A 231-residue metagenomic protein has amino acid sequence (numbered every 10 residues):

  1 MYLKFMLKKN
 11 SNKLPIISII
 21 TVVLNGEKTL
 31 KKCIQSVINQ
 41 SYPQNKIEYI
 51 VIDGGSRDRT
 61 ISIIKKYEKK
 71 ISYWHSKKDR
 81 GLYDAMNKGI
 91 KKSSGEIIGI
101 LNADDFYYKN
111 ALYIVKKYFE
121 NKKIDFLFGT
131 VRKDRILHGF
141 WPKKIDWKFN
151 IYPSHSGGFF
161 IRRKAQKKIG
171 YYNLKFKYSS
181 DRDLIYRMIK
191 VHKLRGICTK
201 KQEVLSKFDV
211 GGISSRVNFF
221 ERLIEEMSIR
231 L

Functional and structural regions predicted by a protein language model:
M1-N39: N-proximal low-complexity "stem/linker" segments adjacent to membrane-targeting elements
P15-S18, E48, D183: Cell-envelope/extracellular polymer assembly enzymes that use nucleotide-activated donors
I20, H138-E225, I229: Conserved nucleotide-sugar donor-binding catalytic segment
K46-G55, H75-S76: Short beta-strand/loop segment that forms part of the nucleotide-sugar
D53-S62, N102-D105: A conserved acidic beta->alpha catalytic loop
S76-S93: Glycine-rich, basic loop-to-helix element that forms the pyrophosphate-binding segment of sugar-nucleotide handling
I98: Short aromatic/hydrophobic "clamp" motif used to bind/position activated sugar donors
F106, N110-F140: Conserved donor NDP-sugar-binding/catalytic core segment of glycosyltransferases
